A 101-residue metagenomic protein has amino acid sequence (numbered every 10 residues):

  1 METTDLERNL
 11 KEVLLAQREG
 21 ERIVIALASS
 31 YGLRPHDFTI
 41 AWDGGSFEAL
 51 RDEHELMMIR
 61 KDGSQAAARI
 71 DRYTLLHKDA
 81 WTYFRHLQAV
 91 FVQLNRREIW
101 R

Functional and structural regions predicted by a protein language model:
M1-G44, K78-D79, Y83-L87: Negatively charged, low-complexity tracts enriched in Asp/Glu with abundant Ser/Thr
E2-D5, A89-R101: C-terminal low-complexity, charged extensions that often adopt amphipathic alpha-helices
A28, E55, E98: Functionally constrained cores in energy, signaling, and assembly domains
H36, H54, A66: Short beta-strand/loop motifs in extracellular/secreted proteins, especially within beta-sandwich accessory domains
T39, L50, A89-V92: Amphipathic alpha-helical interaction segments
F47-H54: A short, glycine/Asx- and small/polar-enriched loop/turn that sits immediately N-terminal to a beta-strand
M57-Q93: Intrinsically disordered, low-complexity regulatory segments enriched in Ser/Thr/Pro and charged residues
